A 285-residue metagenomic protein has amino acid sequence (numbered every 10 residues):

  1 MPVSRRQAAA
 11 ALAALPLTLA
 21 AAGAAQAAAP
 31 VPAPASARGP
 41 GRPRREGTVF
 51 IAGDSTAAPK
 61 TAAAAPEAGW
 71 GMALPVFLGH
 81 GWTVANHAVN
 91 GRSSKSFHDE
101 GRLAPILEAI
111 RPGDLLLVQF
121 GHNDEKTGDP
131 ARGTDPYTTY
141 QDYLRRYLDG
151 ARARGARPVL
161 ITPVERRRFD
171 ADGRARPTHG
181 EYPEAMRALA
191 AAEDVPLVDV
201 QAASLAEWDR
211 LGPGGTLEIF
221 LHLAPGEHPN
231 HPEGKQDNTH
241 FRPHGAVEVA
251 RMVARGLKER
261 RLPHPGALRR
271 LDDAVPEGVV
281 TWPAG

Functional and structural regions predicted by a protein language model:
M1-L15: N-terminal secretory signal peptides and thylakoid transit peptides that target proteins across membranes
L19-R38: C-terminal region of N-terminal signal peptides and the immediate post-cleavage residues of exported proteins
P34-A88, A104-P112, L116: Serine-esterase "nucleophile elbow" of acetyl-processing enzymes
P59, S94-K95, K126, F169: Glycine/Thr-rich phosphate-binding loops of Rossmann-like dinucleotide-binding domains
S93-G101: Structural motif
R102-V247, R251-G266, P283: Alpha-helical cap/lid subdomain in secreted, periplasmic, or secretory-pathway luminal O-acyl-processing enzymes
L262-P276: Short, flexible loop/turn segments with low-complexity composition
E277-A284: Short, low-complexity, Pro/Ser/Thr/Gly-rich segments in the mature regions of secreted, periplasmic
